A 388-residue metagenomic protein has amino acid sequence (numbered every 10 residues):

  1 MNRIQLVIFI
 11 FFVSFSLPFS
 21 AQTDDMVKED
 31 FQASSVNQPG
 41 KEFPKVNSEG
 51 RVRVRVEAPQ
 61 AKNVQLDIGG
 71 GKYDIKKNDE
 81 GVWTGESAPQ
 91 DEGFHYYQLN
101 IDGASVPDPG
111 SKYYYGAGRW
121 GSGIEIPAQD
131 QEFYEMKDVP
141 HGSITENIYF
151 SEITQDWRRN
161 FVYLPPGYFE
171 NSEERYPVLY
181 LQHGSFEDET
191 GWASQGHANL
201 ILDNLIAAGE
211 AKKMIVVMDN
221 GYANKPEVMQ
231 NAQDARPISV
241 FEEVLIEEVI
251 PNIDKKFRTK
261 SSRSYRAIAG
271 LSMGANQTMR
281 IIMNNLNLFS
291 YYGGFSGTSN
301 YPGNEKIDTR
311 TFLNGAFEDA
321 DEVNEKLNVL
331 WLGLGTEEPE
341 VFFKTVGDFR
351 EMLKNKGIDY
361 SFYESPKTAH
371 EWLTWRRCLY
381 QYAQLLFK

Functional and structural regions predicted by a protein language model:
M1-I8: Bacterial N-terminal signal peptides that target proteins for export
I8-I10, D188: Intrinsically disordered, low-complexity segments enriched in polar/charged small residues
S16-P18: N-terminal signal peptide c-region/cleavage motif recognized by signal peptidases
A21-D24: Boundary of Sec targeting at the N-terminus
V27-S35, G40, V46-Q65, G69-Y73 (+1 more regions): Non-catalytic cap/lid and distal C-terminal segments of serine-dependent acyl enzymes
